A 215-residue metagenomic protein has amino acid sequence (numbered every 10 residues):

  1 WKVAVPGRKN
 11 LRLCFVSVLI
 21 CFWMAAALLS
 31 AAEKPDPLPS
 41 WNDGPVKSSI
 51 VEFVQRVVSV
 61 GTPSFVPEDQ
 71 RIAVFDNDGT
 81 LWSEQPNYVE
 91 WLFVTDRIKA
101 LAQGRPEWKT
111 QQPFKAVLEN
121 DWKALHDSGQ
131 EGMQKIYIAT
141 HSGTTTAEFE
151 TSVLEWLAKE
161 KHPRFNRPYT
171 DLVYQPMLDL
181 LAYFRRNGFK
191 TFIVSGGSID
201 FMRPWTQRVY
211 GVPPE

Functional and structural regions predicted by a protein language model:
W1-L13: N-terminal secretory signal peptides that target proteins for export/translocation
P6-G7, S17, A31: Short, low-complexity interaction segments enriched in Ser/Thr/Pro/Gly
C14-A27: Bacterial N-terminal signal peptides
A32-E215: Alpha-helical substrate-recognition element adjacent to the catalytic core
